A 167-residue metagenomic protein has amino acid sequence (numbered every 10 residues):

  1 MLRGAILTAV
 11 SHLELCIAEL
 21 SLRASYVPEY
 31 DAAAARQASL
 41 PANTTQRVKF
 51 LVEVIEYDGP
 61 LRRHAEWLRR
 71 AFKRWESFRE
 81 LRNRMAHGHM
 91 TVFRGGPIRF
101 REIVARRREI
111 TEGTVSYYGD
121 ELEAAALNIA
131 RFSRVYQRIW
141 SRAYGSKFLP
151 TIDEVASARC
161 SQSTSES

Functional and structural regions predicted by a protein language model:
M1-I55, R70-E80, R84-G95, E123-D153: Amphipathic alpha-helical interface elements
I6, H64, A71, T111 (+2 more regions): Amphipathic alpha-helical coiled-coil segments and their boundaries
Y30, P60-L61, R108: Generic signal for short, ordered secondary-structure residues within or immediately flanking folded domains
D58-E66: Short, charged/polar, low-complexity loop and linker segments that flank or interrupt alpha-helical bundles
I98-G113: Short secondary-structure subsegments characteristic of cysteine-rich extracellular domains
E154-S167: Intrinsically disordered, low-complexity and often Lys/Arg-enriched segments
